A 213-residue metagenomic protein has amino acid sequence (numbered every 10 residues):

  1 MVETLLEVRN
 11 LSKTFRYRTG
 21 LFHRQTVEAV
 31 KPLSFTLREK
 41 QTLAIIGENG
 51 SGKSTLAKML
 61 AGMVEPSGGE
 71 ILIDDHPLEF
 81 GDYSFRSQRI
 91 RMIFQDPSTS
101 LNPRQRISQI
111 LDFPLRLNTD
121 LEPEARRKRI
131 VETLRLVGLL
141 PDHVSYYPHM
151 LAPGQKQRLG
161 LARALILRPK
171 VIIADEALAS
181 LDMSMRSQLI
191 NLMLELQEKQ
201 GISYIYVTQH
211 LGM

Functional and structural regions predicted by a protein language model:
L21-R24, P77-R91, Q105, Q109 (+1 more regions): ABC ATPase NBD coupling module
I46-E48: The feature captures the beta-strand-to-loop junction immediately N-terminal to the Walker
A61: Helix-to-loop junction immediately C-terminal to a conserved catalytic motif
E124-D142, E195: Conserved ABC ATPase "signature" region
Y147-L151, Q155: Conserved ABC ATPase signature
L161, I173, L189: Hydrophobic anchor residue at the start of the ABC signature
R168: Conserved catalytic motifs of ABC-family nucleotide-binding domains
